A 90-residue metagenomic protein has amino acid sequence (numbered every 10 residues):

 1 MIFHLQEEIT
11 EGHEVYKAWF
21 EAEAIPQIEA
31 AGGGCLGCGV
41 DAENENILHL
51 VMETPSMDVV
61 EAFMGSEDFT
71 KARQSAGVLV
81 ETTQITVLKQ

Functional and structural regions predicted by a protein language model:
M1-G65, T82-Q90: Short S/T/G/P-rich N-terminal loop/turn motif that feeds into the first structured element of a domain
Q27, D68-Q74: A common structural junction motif
